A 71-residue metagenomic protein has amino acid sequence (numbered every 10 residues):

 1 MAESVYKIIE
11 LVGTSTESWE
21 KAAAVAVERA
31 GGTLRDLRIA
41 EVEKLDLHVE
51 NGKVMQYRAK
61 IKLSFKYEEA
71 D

Functional and structural regions predicted by a protein language model:
M1-A2, D71: Basic/polar N-terminal segments that are highly enriched at the extreme N-terminus, encompassing both cleavable
S4-L37: Short, well-ordered alpha-helical segments
Y6, L37-A40, V54-K60: Short connector loops at helix/strand junctions that flank enzyme active sites, especially segments positioning acidic
G13-S15, K44, I61, F65-Y67: Flexible glycine-/small-residue-rich
A40-H48: Short, conserved loop-to-beta-strand elements that form functional interface hotspots
N51-D71: C-terminal structural segments of small proteins and small subunits
